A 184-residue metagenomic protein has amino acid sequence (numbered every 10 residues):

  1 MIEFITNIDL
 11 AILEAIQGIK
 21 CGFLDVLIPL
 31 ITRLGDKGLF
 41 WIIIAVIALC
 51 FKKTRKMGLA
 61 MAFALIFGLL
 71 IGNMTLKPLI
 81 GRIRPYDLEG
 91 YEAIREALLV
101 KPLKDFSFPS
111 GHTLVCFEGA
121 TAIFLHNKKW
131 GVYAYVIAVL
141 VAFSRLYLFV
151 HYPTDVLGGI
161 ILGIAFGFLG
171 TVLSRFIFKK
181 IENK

Functional and structural regions predicted by a protein language model:
M1, K53-T54, A62-F63, E89 (+1 more regions): Multi-pass membrane proteins that catalyze or facilitate reactions on polyprenyl-/lipid-phosphate substrates and their
M1-W41, N73-L103: N-terminal transmembrane-helix/juxtamembrane module of multi-pass inner/ER membrane proteins
F23-L24, K53-G58, H126-Y133: Membrane-helix interface segments
L30, V46, A62, Y135-V139 (+1 more regions): Residue-level signature of the transmembrane alpha-helical core of multi-pass small-molecule transporters
I44-G72: Interfacial segments of alpha-helical transmembrane regions
A48, G72, L76-G81, F124 (+1 more regions): Membrane-water interface at transmembrane helix exits
F63-K77, V132-R145: Small-polar-interrupted transmembrane alpha-helices in polytopic inner-membrane proteins
I94-K184: Membrane-embedded catalytic cores of phosphoryl/pyrophosphoryl-handling enzymes
